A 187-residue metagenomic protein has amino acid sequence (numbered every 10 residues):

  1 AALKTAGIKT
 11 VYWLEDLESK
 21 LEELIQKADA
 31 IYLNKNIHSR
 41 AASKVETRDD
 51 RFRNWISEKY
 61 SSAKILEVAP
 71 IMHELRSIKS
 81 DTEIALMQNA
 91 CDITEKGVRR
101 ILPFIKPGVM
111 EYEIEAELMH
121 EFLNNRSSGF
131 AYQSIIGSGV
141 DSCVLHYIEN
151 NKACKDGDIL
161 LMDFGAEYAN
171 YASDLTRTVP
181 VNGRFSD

Functional and structural regions predicted by a protein language model:
A1-K96: A composition/biophysics-driven feature that prefers long, compositionally simple stretches
A2-L3, N34, S43, W55-I56 (+3 more regions): A generic short-segment signal for beta-strand/edge and adjacent turn/coil regions
D29, R48, T82-I84, N89 (+4 more regions): General N-terminal targeting signals
R53-S57, Q88-N89, R100, G157-I159 (+1 more regions): Short, surface-exposed linear patches
A69-I71, V109-S186: Short catalytic-site patches enriched in acidic/histidine residues that coordinate or position cofactors/metals
K79-F122, R126, Y132: Active-site pocket-lining segments that scaffold enzyme catalytic pockets across diverse folds
